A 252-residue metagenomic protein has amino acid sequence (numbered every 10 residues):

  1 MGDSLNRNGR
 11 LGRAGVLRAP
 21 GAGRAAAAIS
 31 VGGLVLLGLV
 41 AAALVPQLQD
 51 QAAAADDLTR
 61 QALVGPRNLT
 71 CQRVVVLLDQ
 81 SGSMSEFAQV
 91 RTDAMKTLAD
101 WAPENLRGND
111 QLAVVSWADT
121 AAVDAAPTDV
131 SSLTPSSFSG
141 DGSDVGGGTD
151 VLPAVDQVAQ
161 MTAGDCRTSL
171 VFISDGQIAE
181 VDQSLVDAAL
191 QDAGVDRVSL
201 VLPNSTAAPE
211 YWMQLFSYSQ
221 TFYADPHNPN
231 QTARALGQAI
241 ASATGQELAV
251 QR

Functional and structural regions predicted by a protein language model:
R7-V75, Q80-A88: Acidic, polar low-complexity linker/tail segments
C71-Q72, G82-Q111: …and closely analogous acidic/polar surface helices at protein-protein or active-site interfaces in A-domain-like
R73-V75, R167-V171, Q177: Structural motif
L77-Q80, V115-D119, I173-G176, V201-T206 (+1 more regions): Active-site-proximal beta-strand/loop segments in catalytic clefts of secreted hydrolases
Q80-R91, S139-G148, S174-A179, F222-Y223: Second-shell loop/turn segments in exported
G108-Q111, G164-S169, A193-S199: Loop/turn elements at helix/coil->beta-strand transitions in domains of secreted/extracellular proteins
A122-P127, S131-T168, I178-V181, L200-Y211 (+1 more regions): Von Willebrand factor
Q177-A239: VWA/integrin I-like adhesion module and closely mimicked acidic/polar interface patches used
